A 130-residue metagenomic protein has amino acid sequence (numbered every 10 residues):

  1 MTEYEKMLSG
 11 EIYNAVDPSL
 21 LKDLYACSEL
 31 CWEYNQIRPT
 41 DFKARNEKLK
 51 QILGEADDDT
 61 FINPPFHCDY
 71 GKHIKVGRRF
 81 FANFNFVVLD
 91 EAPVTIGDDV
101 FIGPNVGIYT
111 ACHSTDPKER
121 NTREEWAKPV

Functional and structural regions predicted by a protein language model:
M1-D59: Terminal amphipathic alpha-helical/low-complexity segments used for targeting or macromolecular assembly
F66-V76, F81-V130: Flexible, glycine/small-residue-enriched loop-and-beta-strand segment within the central core of proteins
